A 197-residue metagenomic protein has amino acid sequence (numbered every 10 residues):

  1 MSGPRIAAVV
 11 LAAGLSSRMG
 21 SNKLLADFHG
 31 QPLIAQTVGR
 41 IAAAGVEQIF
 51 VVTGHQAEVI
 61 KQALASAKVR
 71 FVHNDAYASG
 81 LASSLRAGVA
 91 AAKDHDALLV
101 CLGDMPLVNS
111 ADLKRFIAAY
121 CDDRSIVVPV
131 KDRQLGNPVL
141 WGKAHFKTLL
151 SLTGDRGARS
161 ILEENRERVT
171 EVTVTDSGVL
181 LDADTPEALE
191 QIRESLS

Functional and structural regions predicted by a protein language model:
M1-P4, T153-S197: Conserved alpha/beta core of the MobA/IspD/sugar-nucleotide pyrophosphorylase nucleotidyltransferase superfamily
S2-G103, L107-L135, K143, E167-V174: Nucleotide and nucleotide-moiety/phosphate-recognizing core
R18, V59-Q62, T148, D182 (+1 more regions): Phosphate- and divalent-cation-binding pockets in alpha/beta enzyme and binding domains that engage nucleotide-derived
N109, L149-L150, R193: Activation segment
L113, F146, P186-L189: Short functional linear motifs
Q134-L135, V139-N165: Short, glycine-/small-residue-rich phosphate/pyrophosphate-handling segment
